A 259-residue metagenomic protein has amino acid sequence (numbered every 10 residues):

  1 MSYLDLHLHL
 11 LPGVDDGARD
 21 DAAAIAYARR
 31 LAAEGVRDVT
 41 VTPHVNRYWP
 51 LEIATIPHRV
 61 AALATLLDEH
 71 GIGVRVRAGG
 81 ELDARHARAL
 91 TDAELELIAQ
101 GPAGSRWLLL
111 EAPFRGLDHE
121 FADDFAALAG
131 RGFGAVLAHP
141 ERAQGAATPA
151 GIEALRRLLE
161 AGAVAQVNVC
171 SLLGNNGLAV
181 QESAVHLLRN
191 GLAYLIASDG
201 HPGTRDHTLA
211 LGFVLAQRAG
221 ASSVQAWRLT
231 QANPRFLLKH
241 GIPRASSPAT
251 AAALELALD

Functional and structural regions predicted by a protein language model:
M1-G71: An N-terminally biased module of ancient metal coordination in phosphate/nucleic-acid-related enzymes
Y3-L6, V39-T42, R77-E81, V136-A138 (+2 more regions): Active-site neighborhood of phospho(di)ester-bond hydrolases with catalytic His/Asp-centered motifs
R29-A32, A129, L188-R189: Non-catalytic positions within long, well-ordered alpha-helices that form the structural scaffold/packing of enzyme
N46-W49, D83-R85, E141-A146, L172-N175 (+1 more regions): Active-site environment of divalent metal-dependent phosphoester hydrolases
E52-Q166, P248-D259: Extended substrate/RNA-proximal surfaces in nucleic-acid metabolism proteins
L192-T208: Short acidic/histidine-rich active-site segments
V214-D259: Mid-to-C-terminal alpha-helical segments outside catalytic/metal-binding sites
